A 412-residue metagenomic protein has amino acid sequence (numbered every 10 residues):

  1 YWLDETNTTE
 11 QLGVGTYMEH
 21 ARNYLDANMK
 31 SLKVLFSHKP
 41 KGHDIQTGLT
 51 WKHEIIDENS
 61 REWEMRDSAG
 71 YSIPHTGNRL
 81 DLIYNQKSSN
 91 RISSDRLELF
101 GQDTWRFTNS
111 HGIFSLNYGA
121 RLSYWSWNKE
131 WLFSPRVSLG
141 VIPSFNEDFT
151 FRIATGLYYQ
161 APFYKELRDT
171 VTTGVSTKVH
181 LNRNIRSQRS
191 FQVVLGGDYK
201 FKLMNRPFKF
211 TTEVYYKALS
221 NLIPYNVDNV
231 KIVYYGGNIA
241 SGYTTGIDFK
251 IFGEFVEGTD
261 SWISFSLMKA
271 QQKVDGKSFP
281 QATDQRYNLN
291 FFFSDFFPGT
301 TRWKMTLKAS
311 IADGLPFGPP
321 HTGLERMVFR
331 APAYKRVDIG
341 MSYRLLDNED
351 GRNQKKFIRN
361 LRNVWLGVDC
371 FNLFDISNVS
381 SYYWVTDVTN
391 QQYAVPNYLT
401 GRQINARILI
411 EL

Functional and structural regions predicted by a protein language model:
Y1-N128, V214, W262: Face-selective signature of the C-terminal outer-membrane beta-barrel domain
D26-K30, S93-L97, W131-F133, R189-V193 (+6 more regions): Residues that define the transmembrane beta-barrel architecture of outer-membrane proteins
L32-H38, L49, L99-W105, V137-V141 (+8 more regions): Residues on the lipid-exposed face of transmembrane beta-strands in outer-membrane beta-barrel proteins
S37-D44, F107-F114, S144-F149, K202-F208 (+3 more regions): Short loop/turn motifs that connect adjacent beta-strands in outer-membrane beta-barrel proteins
T47-H53, Y118-L122, L139, I153-L157 (+6 more regions): Transmembrane beta-barrel strands of outer-membrane/channel proteins
N109-G112, Y216-A218, G237-G318: Gram-negative outer-membrane beta-barrel transporters
N184-T245, L366-F371: Membrane-embedded beta-barrel scaffold of Gram-negative outer-membrane proteins
S310-P320, Y343-L412: C-terminal beta-signal and adjacent terminal beta-strands/loops of Gram-negative outer-membrane beta-barrel proteins
